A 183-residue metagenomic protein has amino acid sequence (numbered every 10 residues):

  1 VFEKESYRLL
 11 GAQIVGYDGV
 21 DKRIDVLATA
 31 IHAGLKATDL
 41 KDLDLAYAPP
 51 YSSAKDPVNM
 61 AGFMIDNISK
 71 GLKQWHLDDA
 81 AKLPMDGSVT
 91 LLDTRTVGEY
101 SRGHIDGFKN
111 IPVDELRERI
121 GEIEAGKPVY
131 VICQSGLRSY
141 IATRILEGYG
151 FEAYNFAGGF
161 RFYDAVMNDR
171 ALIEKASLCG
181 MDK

Functional and structural regions predicted by a protein language model:
V1-L40: C-terminal catalytic lobe of FAD-dependent flavoproteins
L9-G11, L91, N110: Short hydrophobic-acidic sequence motifs that mark active-site Asp/Glu residues
T38-V89, V97-P128, Q134-K183: Rhodanese-like catalytic fold shared by cysteine-dependent sulfurtransferases and DSP/PTP-type phosphatases
